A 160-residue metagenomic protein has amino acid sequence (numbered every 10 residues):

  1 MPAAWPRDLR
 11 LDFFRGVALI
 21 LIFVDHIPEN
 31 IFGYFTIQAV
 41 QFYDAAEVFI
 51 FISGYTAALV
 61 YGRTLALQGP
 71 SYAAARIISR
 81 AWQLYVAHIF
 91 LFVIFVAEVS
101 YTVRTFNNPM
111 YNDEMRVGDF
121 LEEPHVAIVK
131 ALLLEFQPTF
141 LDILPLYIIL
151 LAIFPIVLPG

Functional and structural regions predicted by a protein language model:
M1-R7: Short, Lys/Arg-rich, polar N-terminal cytosolic tail immediately upstream of the first transmembrane signal-anchor
D8, Q68-Y72, P159-G160: Membrane-interface helix-boundary motifs at transmembrane edges
L11-L21, A46, L84, H88: Hydrophobic alpha-helical transmembrane segments of polytopic
R15, G54, Y147: Divalent metal-coordination and catalytic microenvironments
I20-N30, A97, Y101: Alpha-helical transmembrane segments of multi-pass membrane proteins
G33-D119, A127-T139, F154: Membrane helical hairpin/interfacial module
E123: Divalent cation-coordinating acidic motifs and surrounding scaffolds that mediate Ca2+/Mg2+/Mn2+/Zn2+-dependent binding
A152-G160: Solvent-exposed interhelical
